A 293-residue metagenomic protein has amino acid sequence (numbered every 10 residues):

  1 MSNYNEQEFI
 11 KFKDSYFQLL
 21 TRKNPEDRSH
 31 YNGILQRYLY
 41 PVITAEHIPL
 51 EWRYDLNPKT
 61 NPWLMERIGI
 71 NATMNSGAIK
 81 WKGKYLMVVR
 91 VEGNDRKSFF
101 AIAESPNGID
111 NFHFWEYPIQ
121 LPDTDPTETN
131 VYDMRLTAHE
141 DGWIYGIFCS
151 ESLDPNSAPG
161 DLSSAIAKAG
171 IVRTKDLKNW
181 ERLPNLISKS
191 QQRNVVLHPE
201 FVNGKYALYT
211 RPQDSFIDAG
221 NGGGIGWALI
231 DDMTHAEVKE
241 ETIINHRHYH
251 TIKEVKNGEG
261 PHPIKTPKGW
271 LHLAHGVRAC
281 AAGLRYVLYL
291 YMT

Functional and structural regions predicted by a protein language model:
M1-N75, I79-T129, A138-V196, E200-V255 (+1 more regions): Beta-rich carbohydrate-recognition and catalytic domains
G260-H262: Active-site/ligand-binding surface loops and adjacent short beta/alpha elements that line catalytic pockets across
